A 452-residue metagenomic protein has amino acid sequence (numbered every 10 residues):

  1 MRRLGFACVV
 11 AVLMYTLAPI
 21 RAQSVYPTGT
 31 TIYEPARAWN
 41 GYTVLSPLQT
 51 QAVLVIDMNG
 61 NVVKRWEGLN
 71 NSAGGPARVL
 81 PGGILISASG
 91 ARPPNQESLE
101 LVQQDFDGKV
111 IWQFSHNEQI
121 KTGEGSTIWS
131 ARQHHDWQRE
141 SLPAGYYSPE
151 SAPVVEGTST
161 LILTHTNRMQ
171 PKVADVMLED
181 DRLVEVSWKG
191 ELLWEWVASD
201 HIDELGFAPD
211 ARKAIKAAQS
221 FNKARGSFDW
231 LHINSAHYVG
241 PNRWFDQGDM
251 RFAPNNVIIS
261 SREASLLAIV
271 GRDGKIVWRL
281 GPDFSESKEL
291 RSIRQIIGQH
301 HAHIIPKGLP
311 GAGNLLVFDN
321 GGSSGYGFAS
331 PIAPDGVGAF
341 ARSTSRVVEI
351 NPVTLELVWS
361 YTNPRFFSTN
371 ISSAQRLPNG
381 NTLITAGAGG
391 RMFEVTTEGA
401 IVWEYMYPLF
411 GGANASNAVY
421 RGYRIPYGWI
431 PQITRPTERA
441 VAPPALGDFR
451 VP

Functional and structural regions predicted by a protein language model:
M1-R2: N-terminal secretory signal peptides that target proteins for export/translocation
G5-P19: Bacterial N-terminal signal peptides
A22-P452: Histidine-/acidic-rich catalytic cores in large beta-rich domains
